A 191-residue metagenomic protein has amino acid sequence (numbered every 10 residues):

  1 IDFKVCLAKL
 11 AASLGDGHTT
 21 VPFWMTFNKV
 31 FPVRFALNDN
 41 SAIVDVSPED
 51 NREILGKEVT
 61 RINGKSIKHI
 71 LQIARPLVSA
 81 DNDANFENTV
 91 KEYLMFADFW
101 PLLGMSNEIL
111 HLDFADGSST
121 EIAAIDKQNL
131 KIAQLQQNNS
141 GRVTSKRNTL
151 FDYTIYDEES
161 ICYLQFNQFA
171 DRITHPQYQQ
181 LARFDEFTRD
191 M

Functional and structural regions predicted by a protein language model:
I1-G15, K127-L130, Q136-G141: Interdomain regulatory linker/hinge segments that flank or connect interaction modules in polarity/junction/synaptic
F3-L10, M95, Q180-M191: Stable alpha-helical elements in mature extracytoplasmic
A8-T19, R61-I67, R189: Sec-exported extracytoplasmic/periplasmic mature domains
W24-Q72, D171: PDZ/PDZ-like domain segments forming the peptide/carboxylate-binding groove, activating on the N-terminal beta-strands
F35-N38, R52-I54, L103-S106, S145 (+1 more regions): Extracellular/periplasmic catalytic domains that process cell-envelope and extracellular macromolecules
I43-V44, E108-F114: Short polybasic amphipathic segments
R61-H111, R183: PDZ domains, with a preference for the canonical peptide-binding region formed by the helix
H111-M191: Cleft-lining beta-strand/loop regions that shape enzyme active-site pockets
